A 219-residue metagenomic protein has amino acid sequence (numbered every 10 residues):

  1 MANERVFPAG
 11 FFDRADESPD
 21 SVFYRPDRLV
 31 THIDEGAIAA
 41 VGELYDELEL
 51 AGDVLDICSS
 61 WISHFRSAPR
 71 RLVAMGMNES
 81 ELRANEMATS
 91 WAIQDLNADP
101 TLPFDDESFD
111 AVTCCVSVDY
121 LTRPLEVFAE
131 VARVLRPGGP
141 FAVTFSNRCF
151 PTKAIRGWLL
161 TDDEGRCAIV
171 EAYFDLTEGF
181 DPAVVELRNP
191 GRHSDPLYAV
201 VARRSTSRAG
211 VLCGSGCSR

Functional and structural regions predicted by a protein language model:
A2-E49: Class I SAM-dependent methyltransferase Rossmann-like catalytic core, especially the SAM/SAH-binding loop
G36, A40-E43, E47-L102: Class I SAM-dependent methyltransferase SAM/SAH-binding core
A40, T161-V185, Y198: Short alpha-helix
D99-V112: A short acidic, Gly/Pro-enriched loop at the edge of an enzyme's catalytic core that lines a small-molecule cofactor
D110-L125: A short SAM/SAH-binding and catalytic strip from SAM-dependent methyltransferases
L125-P140: A short glycine-rich, Lys/Arg-flanked "PGG" loop and its adjoining helix->strand segment in the class I
P140-E171: Conserved class I S-adenosyl-L-methionine
E178-G179, L187-R219: Core SAM-dependent methyltransferase catalytic element
